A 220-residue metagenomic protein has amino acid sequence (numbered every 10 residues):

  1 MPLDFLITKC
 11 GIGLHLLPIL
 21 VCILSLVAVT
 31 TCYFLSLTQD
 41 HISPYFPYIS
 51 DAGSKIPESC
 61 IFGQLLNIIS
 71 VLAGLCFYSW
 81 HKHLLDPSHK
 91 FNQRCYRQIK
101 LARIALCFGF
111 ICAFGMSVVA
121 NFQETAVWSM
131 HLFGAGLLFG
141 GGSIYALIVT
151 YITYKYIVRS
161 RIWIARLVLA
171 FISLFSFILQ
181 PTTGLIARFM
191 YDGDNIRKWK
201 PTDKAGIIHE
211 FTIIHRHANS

Functional and structural regions predicted by a protein language model:
M1-P87, L101-G115, N121-E124, L137-Y154 (+3 more regions): Early transmembrane alpha-helices of polytopic membrane proteins
N92-K100: Short juxtamembrane and helix-loop transition motifs at transmembrane-helix boundaries in membrane proteins
A126-L138, R161-W163: Non-cytosolic membrane-interface motifs at loop->transmembrane helix junctions
Y154-R161: Alpha-helical transmembrane segments
